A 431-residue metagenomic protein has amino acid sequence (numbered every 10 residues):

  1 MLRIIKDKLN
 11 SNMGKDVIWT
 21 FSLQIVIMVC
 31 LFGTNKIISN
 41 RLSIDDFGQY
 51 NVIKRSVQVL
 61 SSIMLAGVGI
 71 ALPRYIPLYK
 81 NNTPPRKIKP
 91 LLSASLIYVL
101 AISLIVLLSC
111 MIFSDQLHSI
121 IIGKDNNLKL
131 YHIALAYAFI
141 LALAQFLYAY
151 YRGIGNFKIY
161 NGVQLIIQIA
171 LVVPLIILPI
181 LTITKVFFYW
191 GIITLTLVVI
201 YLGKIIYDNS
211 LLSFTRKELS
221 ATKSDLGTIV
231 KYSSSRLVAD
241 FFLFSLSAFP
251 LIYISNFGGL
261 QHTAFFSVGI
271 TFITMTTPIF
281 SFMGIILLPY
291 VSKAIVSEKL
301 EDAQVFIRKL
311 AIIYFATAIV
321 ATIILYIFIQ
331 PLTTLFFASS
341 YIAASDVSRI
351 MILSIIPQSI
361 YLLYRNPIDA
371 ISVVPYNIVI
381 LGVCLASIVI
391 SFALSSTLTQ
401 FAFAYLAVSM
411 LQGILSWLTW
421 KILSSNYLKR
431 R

Functional and structural regions predicted by a protein language model:
M1-M13, I183-W190, Y201-S247, E298-D302 (+1 more regions): Interhelical loop/hinge segments that connect adjacent transmembrane helices in multipass membrane
L2, S93-I122, I176-I177, I200 (+3 more regions): Alpha-helical transmembrane segments of multi-pass membrane transport and lipid-handling proteins
N12-R74, K231-L260, S409: Signature of the first transmembrane helix
G14, S114-A134, L260-Q261, E301 (+1 more regions): Interfacial segments at transmembrane-helix termini and the short loops linking adjacent helices
D16-I27, I53, Q58, S62-S114 (+1 more regions): Membrane-water interface segments that mark the loop-to-transmembrane alpha-helix transition
A66-N81, G153, G269, I273-E298 (+1 more regions): Helix-loop junctions and terminal segments of transmembrane helices in multi-pass membrane transport/translocation
L128, H132, N161-S210, G382-C384 (+1 more regions): Hydrophobic alpha-helical transmembrane segments
I140-G162, L353-I380: Membrane-interface junctions at transmembrane-helix termini in multi-pass inner-membrane proteins
